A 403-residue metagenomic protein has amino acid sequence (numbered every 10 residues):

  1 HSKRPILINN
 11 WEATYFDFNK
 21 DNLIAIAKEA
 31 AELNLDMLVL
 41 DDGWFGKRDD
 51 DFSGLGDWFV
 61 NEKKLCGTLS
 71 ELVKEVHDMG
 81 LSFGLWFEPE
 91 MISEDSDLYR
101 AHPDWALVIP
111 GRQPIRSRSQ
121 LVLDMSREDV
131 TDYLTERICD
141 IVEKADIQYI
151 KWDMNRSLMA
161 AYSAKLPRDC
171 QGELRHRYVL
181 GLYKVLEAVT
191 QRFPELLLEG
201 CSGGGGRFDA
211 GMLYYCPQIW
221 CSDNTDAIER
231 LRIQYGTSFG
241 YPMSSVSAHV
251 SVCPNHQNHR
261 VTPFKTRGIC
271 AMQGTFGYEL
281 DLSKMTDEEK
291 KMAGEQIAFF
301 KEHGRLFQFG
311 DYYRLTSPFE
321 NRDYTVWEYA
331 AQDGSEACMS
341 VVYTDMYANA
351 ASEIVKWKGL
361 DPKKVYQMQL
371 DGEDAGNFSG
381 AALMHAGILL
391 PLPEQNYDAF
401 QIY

Functional and structural regions predicted by a protein language model:
H1-G84, E90-I92, D97-L98, M292 (+4 more regions): Conserved structural scaffold segments of CAZyme catalytic domains across common CAZy folds
P5, E12, F16, N61-E62 (+2 more regions): Active-site-adjacent "subsite" loops/lids of carbohydrate-active enzymes
I8, L38, V76, L134 (+5 more regions): Conserved, mostly hydrophobic/aromatic
D36-W44, Y133-P167: Active-site groove signature of glycoside hydrolases
L98-D132, H176-S283: Glycan-recognition surfaces
K265-T316: Catalytic cores of secreted or luminal carbohydrate-active enzymes
P318-D361, Q401: Carbohydrate-binding surface patches
D345-Y403: C-terminal beta-sandwich/jelly-roll accessory domains of carbohydrate-active enzymes
